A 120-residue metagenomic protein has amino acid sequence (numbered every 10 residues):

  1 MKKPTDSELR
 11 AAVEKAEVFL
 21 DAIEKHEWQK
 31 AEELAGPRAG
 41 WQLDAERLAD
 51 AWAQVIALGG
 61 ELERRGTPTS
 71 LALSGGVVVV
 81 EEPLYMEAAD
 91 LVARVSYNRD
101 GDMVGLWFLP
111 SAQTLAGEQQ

Functional and structural regions predicted by a protein language model:
M1-K25: Short, low-complexity N-terminal intrinsically disordered segments enriched in polar/charged residues
V13-E14, V18, K30-L71: Short solvent-exposed beta->alpha transition segments
W28-Q29, M103: Internal amphipathic alpha-helical segments of the cytochrome P450 catalytic fold
A39, R99-M103, Q113-T114: Short, low-complexity, polar/charged sequence segments that are solvent-exposed and flexible
A49-D100, G105-F108: Surface-exposed, charged secondary-structure patches
F108-Q120: Low-complexity, intrinsically disordered terminal/linker segments enriched in charged and Gly/Pro repeats
